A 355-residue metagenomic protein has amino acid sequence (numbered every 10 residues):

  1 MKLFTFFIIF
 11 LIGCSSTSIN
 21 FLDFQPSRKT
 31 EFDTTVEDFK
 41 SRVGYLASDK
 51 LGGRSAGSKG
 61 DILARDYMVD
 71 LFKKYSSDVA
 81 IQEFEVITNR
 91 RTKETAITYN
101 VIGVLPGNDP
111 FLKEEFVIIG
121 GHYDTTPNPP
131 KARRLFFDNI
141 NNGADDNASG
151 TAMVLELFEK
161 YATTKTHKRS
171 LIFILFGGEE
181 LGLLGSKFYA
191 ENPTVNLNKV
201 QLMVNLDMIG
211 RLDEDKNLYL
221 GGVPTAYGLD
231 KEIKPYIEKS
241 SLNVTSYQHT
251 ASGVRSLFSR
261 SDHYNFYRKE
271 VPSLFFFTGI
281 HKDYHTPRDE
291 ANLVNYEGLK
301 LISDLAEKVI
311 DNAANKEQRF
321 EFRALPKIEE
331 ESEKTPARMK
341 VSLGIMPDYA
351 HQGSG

Functional and structural regions predicted by a protein language model:
D23-L63, Y75-S76, E83, L202-V204 (+3 more regions): N-terminal capping segment at the start of a domain
L46, F72, N89-R133: Acidic/His- and Gly-rich active-site-bordering loop/insert found across diverse amide/peptide-bond hydrolases
R54-P106: A non-catalytic alpha/beta surface segment that caps or lines the substrate-entry region of metallo-dependent hydrolase
L112, I119-T125, P130-G182, A306: Alpha-helical metal-binding/catalytic segments enriched in His/Glu/Asp
T163, K282-E329: His/Asp/Glu-rich mid-to-C-terminal helical/loop segments that flank catalytic regions of hydrolases
F176-F275, N295: Metal-dependent peptidase/peptidase-like ectodomains
F320-G355: PDZ/PDZ-like peptide-tail recognition elements
